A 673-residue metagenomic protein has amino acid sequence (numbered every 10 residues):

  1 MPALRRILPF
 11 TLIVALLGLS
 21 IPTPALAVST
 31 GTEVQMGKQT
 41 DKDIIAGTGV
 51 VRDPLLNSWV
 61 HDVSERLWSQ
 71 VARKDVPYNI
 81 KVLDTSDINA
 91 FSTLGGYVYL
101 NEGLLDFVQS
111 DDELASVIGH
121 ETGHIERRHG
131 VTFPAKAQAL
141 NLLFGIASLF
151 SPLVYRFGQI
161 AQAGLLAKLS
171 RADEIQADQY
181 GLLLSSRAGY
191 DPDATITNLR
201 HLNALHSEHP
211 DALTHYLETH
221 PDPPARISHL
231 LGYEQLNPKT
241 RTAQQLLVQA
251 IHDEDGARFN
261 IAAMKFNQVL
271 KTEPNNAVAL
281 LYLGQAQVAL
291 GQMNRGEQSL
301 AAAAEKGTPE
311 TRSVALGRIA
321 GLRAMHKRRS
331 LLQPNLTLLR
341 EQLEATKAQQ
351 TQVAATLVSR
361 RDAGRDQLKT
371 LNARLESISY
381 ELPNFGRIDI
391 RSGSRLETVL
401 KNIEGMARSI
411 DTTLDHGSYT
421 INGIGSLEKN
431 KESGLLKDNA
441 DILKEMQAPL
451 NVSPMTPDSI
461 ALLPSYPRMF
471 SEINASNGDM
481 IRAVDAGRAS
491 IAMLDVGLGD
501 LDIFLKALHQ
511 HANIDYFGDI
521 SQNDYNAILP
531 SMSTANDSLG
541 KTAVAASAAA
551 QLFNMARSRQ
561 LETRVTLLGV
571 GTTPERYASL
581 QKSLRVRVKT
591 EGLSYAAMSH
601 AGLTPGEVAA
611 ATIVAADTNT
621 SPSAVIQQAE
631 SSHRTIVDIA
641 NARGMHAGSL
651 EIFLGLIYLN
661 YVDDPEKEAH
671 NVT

Functional and structural regions predicted by a protein language model:
M1-T11: Bacterial N-terminal signal peptides that target proteins for export
F10-S20: Bacterial N-terminal signal peptides
L19-A345, Q349, K369, E376: A Zn2+-metalloprotease active-site environment signal
A286, T308-A315, I319-L322, L400-A407 (+5 more regions): Repeat-associated, polar segments at repeat-unit boundaries in modular proteins
L322, L332, L336-L339, L343-T346 (+11 more regions): The feature captures the hydrophobic core positions of alpha-helical coiled-coils
T351-V358, D362-R365, P383-S394, S418-G425 (+3 more regions): Charged, low-complexity interaction regions
G364, L371, I378-R395, G417 (+2 more regions): Extended alpha-helical coiled-coil "stalk/arm" regions that act as elongated linkers or oligomerization scaffolds
R395, D438-N439, E445-Q447, S453-T673: General marker for long, soluble alpha-helical cores
